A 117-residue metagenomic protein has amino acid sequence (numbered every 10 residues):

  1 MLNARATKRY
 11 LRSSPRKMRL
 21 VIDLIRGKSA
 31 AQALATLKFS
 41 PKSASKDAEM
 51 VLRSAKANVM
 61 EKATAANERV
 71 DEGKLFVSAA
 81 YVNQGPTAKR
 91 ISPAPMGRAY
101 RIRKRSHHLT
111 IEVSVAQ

Functional and structural regions predicted by a protein language model:
M1-S13, L20, S29-Q117: Structured, basic alpha/beta domains of bacterial-type, RNA-associated proteins
